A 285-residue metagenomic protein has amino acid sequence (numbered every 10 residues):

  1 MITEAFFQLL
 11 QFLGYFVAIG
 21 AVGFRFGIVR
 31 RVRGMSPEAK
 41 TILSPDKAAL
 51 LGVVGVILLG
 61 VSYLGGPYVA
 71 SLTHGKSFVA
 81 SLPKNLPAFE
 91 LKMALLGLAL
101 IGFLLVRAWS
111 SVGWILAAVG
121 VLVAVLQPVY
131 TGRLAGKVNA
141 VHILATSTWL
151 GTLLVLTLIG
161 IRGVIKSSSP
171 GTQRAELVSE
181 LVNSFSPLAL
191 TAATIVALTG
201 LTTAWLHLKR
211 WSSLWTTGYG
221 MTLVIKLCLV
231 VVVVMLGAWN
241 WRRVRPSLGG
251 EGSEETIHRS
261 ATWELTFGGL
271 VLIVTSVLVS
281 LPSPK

Functional and structural regions predicted by a protein language model:
M1-K285: Polytopic transmembrane helical bundles with strong interfacial aromatic enrichment
